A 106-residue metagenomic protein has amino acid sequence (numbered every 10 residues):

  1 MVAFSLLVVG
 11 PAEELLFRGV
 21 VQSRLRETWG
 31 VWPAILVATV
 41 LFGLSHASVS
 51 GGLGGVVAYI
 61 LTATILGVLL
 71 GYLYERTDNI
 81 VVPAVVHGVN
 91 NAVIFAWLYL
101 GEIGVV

Functional and structural regions predicted by a protein language model:
M1-V106: Transmembrane helix-loop-helix hairpins at the membrane interface of multi-pass integral membrane proteins
